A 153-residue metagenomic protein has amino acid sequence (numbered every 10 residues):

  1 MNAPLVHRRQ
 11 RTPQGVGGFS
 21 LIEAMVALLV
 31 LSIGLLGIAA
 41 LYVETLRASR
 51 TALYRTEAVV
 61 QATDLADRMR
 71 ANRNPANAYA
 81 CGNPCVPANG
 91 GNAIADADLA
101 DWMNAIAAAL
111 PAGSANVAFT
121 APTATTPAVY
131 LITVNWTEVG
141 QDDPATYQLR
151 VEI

Functional and structural regions predicted by a protein language model:
M1-F19: N-terminal leader/signal peptides at the extreme start of proteins
Q14, V30-I33, Y54: Short glycine- and Lys/Arg-enriched binding-loop motifs that mark or flank ligand-binding interfaces
V16, L35-G37, G91: Generic alpha-helical structural signal
G17-L29: N-terminal signal-anchor/signal peptide hydrophobic helix marking the start of the first transmembrane segment
G18-S20, A40-L41, A76-C81: Short amphipathic alpha-helical segments, especially helix-boundary/capping motifs
V26, R47-A52, T56, V60-I153: Flexible, low-complexity segments enriched in proline/glycine/serine and punctuated by aromatic residues
V30-S49: C-terminal juxtamembrane segment of a hydrophobic transmembrane alpha-helix
